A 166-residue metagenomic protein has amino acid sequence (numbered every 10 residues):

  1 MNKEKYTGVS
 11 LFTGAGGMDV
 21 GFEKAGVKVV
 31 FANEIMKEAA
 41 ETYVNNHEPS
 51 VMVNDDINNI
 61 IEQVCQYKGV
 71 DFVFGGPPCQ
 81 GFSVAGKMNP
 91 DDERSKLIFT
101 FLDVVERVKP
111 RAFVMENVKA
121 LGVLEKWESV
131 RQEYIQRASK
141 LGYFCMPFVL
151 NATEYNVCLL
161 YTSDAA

Functional and structural regions predicted by a protein language model:
N2-V108, K119-S129: Core alpha/beta nucleotide-donor-binding catalytic domains of modification enzymes
K3, C158-L160: A generic fold-level signal
L97-C158: Conserved Class I SAM-dependent methyltransferase catalytic core
Y161-A166: Conserved small/polar residues in nucleotide/adenosyl-binding loops
